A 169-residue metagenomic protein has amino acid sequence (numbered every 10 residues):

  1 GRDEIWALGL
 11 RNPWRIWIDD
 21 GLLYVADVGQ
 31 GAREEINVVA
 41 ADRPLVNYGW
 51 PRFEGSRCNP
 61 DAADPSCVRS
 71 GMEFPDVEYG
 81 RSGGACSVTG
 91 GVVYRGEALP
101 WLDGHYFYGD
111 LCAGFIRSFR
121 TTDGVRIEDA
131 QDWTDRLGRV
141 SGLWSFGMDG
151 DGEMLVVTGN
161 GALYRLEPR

Functional and structural regions predicted by a protein language model:
G1-A130, L166-R169: Beta-propeller domain segments
A130-L137: Short loop/turn motifs that cap or connect beta-strands within the blades of beta-propeller-type repeat domains
R139-G142: Membrane-interface transmembrane-helix boundary segments in multi-pass integral membrane proteins
S145-R169: Blade-level signature of beta-propeller repeat domains, shared across WD40, Kelch, NHL, RCC1 and BNR/Asp-box propellers
